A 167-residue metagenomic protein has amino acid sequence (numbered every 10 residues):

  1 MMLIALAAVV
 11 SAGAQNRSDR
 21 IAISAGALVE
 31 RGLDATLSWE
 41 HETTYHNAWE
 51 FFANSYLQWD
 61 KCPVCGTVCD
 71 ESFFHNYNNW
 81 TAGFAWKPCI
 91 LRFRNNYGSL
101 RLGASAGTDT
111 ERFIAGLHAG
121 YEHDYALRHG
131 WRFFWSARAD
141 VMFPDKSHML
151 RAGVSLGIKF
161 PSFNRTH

Functional and structural regions predicted by a protein language model:
M1-V9: Bacterial N-terminal signal peptides
A12-W59, K159-H167: Short glycine/proline- and aromatic-enriched beta-strand/turn motifs that initiate or cap beta-hairpins
A22-G26, E50-N54, S99-S105, S136-D140 (+1 more regions): Transmembrane beta-strands of outer-membrane beta-barrel proteins
I23-T36, F74-N78, A106-G116, M142-R151: Solvent-exposed loop/turn segments connecting transmembrane beta-strands in outer-membrane beta-barrel proteins
D34, K61-C69, A139-M149, S162: Noncatalytic linker/hinge segments flanking ATPase motor cores
E40-F133: Gram-negative (and chloroplast) outer-membrane scaffold detector with strong preference for beta-barrel transmembrane
A82-F84, H148-H167: Outer-membrane beta-barrel "beta-signal"
R132-M142, H167: Hydrophobic transmembrane alpha-helix bundles
